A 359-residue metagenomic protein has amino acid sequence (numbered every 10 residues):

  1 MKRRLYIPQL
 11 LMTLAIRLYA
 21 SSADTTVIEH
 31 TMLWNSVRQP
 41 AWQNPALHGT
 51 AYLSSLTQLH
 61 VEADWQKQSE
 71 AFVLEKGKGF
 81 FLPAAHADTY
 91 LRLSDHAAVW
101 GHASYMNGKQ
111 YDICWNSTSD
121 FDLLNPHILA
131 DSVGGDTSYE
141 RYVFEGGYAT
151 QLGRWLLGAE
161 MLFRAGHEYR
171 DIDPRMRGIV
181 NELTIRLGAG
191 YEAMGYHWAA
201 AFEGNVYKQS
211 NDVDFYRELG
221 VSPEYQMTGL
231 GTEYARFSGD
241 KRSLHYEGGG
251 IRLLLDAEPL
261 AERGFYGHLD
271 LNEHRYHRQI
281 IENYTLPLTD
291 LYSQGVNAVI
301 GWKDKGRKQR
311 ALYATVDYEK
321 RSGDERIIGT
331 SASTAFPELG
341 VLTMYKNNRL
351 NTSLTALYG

Functional and structural regions predicted by a protein language model:
A20-Y111: N-terminal, post-signal peptide beta-strand-biased segments of exported outer-membrane/organellar beta-barrel and other
L53-L59, D95-G101, G153-A159, M194-A200 (+2 more regions): Outer-envelope beta-barrel architecture signal
S55, G79-A85, S138-F144, P174-I185 (+5 more regions): Residues that define the transmembrane beta-barrel architecture of outer-membrane proteins
V61-S69, Y105-K109, L152-R154, F163-H167 (+5 more regions): Transmembrane beta-strands of outer-membrane beta-barrel pores
S69-K76, D112-T118, Y169-R177, N211-E218 (+2 more regions): Outer-membrane beta-barrel translocator domains and adjoining extracellular loop/strand segments of Gram-negative
A85-L91, F144-T150, I185-Y191, L253-P259 (+3 more regions): Residues on the lipid-exposed face of transmembrane beta-strands in outer-membrane beta-barrel proteins
I113-A130, L219-R236, S333-G340: Surface-exposed loop/turn segments flanking beta-strands in extracellular/periplasmic regions
G147-D171, V180-L183, H268-I281: Surface-exposed extracellular loop regions of Gram-negative outer-membrane beta-barrel proteins
